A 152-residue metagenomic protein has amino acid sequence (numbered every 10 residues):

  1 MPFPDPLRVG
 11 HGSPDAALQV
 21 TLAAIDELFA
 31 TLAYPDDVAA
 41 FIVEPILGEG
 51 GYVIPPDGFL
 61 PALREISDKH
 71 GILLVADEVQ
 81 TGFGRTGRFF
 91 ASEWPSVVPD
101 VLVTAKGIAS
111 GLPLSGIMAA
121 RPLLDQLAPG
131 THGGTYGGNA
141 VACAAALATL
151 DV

Functional and structural regions predicted by a protein language model:
P2-V152: Conserved N-terminal phosphate-binding loop of PLP-dependent enzymes in the Aspartate aminotransferase
